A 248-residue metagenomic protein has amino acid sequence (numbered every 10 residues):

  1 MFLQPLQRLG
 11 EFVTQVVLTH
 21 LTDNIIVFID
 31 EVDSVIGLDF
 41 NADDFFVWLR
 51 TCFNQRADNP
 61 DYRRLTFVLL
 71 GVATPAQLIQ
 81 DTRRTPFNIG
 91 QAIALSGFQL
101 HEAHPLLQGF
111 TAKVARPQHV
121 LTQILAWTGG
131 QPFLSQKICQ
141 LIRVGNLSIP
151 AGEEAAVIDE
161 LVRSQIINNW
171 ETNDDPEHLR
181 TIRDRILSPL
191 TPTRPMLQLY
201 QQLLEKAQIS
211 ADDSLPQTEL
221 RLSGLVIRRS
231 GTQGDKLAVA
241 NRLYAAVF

Functional and structural regions predicted by a protein language model:
M1-I29, D33-D43, W48-R50, N54-T66: Mid-core helix/loop region of P-loop NTP-binding domains shared across ATPases and GTPases
L3, G10, G37-L38, N88 (+4 more regions): A generic "structured core" feature
T19, Q55, P75-A126, I149: Helix-loop-helix "sensor" segment of P-loop NTPases
E31, R64-P75, C139-L141: A short beta-strand-to-loop transition that corresponds to the Sensor-1 phosphate-sensing loop of AAA+ P-loop ATPases
S34, R56, P60, A73-A76 (+3 more regions): Charged, terminal alpha-helix-loop-beta segments that serve as non-catalytic nucleic-acid engagement and/or assembly
A42-L49, A92, A155, D159: Amphipathic alpha-helical segments in well-structured domains
H101-G224, R229-S230: Winged-helix-like regulatory helical subdomains adjacent to P-loop NTPase cores
R229-F248: Accessory beta->alpha helical hairpin/"wing" motif in late/C-terminal subdomains of nucleic-acid enzymes
